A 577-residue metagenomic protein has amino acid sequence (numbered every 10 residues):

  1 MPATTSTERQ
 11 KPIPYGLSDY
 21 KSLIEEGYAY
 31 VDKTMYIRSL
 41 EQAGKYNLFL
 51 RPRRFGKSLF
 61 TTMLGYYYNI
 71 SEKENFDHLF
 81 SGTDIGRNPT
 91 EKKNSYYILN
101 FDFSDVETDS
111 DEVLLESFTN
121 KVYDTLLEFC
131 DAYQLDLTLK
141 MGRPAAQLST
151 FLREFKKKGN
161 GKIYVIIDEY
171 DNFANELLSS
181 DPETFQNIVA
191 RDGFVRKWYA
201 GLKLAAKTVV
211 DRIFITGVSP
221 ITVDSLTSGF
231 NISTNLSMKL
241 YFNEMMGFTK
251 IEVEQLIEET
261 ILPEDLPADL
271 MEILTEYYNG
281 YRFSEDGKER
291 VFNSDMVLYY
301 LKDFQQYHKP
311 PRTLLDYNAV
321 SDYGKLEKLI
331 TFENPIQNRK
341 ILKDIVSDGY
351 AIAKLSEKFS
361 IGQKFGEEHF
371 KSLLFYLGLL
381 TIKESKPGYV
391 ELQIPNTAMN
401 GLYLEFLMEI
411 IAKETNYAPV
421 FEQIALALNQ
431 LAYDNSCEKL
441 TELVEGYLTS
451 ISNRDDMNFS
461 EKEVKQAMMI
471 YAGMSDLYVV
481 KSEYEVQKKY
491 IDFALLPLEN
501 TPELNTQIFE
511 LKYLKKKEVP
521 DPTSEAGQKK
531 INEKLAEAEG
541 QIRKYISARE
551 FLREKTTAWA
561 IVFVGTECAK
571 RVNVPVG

Functional and structural regions predicted by a protein language model:
A3-Y68, D77-I85: Walker A/P-loop-proximal flanking segment of P-loop NTPase domains
Y15-S18, L99-A145, F173-Q186, N453: Conserved P-loop NTPase mechanochemical-coupling segment
K21, D32, N69-F129: P-loop NTPase motor core
T150-G159, F185-D211, K544-S547: Substrate-engagement module of ASCE P-loop NTPases
Y164-D168, R196-K197, D211-V218: Structural recognition of the conserved hydrophobic beta-strand(s) that form the central parallel beta-sheet of P-loop
T222-G229, L236-K302, I341: Amphipathic alpha-helical segments of the small helical/lid subdomains adjacent to P-loop NTPase cores
S233, R290-G540, K544-I546, K570-G577: Extended alpha-helical interface modules used as scaffolds for assembling large macromolecular complexes
E550-G577: Domain-level recognition of nuclease-like catalytic cores that cleave nucleotide substrates
